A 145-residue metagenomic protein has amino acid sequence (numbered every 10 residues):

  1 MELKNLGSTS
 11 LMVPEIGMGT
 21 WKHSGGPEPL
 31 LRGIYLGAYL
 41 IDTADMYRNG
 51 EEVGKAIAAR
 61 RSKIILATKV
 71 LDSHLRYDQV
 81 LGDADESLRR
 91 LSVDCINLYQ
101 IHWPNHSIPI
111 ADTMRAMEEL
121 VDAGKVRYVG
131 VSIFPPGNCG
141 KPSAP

Functional and structural regions predicted by a protein language model:
M1-I64, D94: N-terminal binding-site loop/beta-alpha segment at the start of enzyme catalytic domains that lines or forms
G17-G19, A44, A67-K69, Y99-H102 (+1 more regions): A cross-family glycoside hydrolase active-site/sugar-binding cleft signature
K22, D45-Y47, V70-H74, N105 (+1 more regions): Active-site-proximal loop/turn and secondary-structure-junction residues that shape catalytic pockets, frequently
K63-I65, R127-Y128: Proline-centered loop/turn at the N-terminus of a beta-strand
L75-P145: Glycine/proline-rich, positively charged, aromatic-decorated active-site loop/lid region on the catalytic face
